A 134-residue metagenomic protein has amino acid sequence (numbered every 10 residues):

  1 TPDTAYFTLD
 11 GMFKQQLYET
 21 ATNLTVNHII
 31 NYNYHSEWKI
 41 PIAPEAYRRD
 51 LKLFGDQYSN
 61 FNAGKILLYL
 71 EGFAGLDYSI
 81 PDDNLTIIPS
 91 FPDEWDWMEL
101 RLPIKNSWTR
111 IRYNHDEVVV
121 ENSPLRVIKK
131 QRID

Functional and structural regions predicted by a protein language model:
T1-I66, G72-D77: Active-site core of glycosidic bond-cleaving carbohydrate-active enzymes
Q15, Y47-D134: Carbohydrate-active enzyme catalytic cores, enriched for enzymes that act on polyanionic acidic polysaccharides
